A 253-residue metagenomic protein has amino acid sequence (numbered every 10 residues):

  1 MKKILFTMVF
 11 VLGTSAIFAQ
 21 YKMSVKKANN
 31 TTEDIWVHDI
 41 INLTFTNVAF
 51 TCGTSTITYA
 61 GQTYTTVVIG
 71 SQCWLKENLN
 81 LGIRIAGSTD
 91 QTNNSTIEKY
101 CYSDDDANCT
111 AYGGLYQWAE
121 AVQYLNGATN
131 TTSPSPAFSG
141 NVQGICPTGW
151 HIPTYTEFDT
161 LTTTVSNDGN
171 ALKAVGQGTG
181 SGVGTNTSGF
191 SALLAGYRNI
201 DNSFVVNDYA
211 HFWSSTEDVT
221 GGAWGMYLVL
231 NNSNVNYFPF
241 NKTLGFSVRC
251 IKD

Functional and structural regions predicted by a protein language model:
I4-G13: Sec-dependent N-terminal signal peptides
M8-V9, K26, T179: A periodicity- and composition-biased signal for non-globular, repetitive helical segments
L12, T31, G82: Surface-exposed, flexible loop/turn segments at secondary-structure boundaries
S15-A19: Sec/Tat signal peptide C-region and signal peptidase I cleavage site
Y21-I35, S55-G61: Short N-terminal segments immediately surrounding and downstream of signal-peptide cleavage
W36-T46: Structured surface patches comprising rigid loops and adjacent beta-strands/short helices at the edges of well-ordered
V48-D253: Conserved positions within compact, well-structured domain cores
